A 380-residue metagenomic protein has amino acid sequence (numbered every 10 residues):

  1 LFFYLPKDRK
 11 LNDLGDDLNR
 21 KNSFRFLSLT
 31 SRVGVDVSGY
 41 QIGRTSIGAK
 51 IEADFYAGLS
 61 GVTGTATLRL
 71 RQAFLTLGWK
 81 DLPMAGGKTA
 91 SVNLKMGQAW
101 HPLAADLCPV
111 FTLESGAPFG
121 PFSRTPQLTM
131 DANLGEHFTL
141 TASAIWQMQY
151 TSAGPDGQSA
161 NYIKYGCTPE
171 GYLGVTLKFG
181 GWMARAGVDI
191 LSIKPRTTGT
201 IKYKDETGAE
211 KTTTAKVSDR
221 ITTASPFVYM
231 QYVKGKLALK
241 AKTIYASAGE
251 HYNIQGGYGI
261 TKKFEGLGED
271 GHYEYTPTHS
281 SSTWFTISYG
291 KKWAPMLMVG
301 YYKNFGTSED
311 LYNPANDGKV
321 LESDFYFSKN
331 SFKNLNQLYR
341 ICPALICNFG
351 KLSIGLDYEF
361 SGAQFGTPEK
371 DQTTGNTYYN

Functional and structural regions predicted by a protein language model:
L1, K10, D16-T151, Y165-M183 (+1 more regions): Outer membrane beta-barrel
F2-L11, T261-L267: Surface-exposed loop/turn segments flanking beta-strands in extracellular/periplasmic regions
R20-F24, S60-G64, S115-P121, A160-K164 (+7 more regions): Outer-membrane beta-barrel domain signature
L27-R32, R69-Q72, S123-Q127, T168-Y172 (+5 more regions): Transmembrane beta-barrel architecture of outer-membrane proteins
Y56-S60, A99-S115, I145-N161, I190-T200 (+5 more regions): Sequence/structural signature of outer-membrane beta-barrel proteins
K178-L335, Y339: Detector for outer-membrane/organellar transmembrane beta-barrel domains, recognizing the amphipathic beta-strand
C347, Y378-N380: Outer-membrane beta-barrel "beta-signal"
K351-G355, E359-N376: C-terminal beta-signal and adjacent terminal beta-strands/loops of Gram-negative outer-membrane beta-barrel proteins
